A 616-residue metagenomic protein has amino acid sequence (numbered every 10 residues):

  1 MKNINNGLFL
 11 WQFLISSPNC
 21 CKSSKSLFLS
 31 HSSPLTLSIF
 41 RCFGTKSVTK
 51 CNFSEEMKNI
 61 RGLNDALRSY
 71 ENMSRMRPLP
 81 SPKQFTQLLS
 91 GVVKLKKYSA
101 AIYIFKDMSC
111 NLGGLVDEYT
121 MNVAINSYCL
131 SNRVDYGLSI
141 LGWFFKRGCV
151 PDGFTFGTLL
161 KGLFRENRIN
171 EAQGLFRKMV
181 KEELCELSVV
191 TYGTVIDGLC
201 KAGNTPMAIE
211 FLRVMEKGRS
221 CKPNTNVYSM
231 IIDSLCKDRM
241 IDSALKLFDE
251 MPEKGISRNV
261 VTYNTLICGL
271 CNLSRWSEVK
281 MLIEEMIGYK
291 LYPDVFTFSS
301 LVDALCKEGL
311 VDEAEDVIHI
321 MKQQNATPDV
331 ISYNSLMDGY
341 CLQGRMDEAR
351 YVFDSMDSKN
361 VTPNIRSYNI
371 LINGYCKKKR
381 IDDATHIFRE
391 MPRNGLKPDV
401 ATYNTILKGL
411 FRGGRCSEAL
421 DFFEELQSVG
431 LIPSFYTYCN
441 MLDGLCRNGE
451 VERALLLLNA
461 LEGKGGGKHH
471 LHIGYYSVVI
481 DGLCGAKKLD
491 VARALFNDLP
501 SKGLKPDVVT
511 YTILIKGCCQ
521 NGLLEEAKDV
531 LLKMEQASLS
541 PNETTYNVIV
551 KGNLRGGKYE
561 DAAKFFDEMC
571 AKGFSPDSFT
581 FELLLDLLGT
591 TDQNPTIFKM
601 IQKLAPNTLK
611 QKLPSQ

Functional and structural regions predicted by a protein language model:
M1-E182, L187-K217, N226, K237-K246 (+9 more regions): N-terminal targeting peptides
K46-C51, A66, S81-T86, A101 (+47 more regions): Pentatricopeptide repeat
R77, L112-G113, N132, G148 (+25 more regions): Inter-helix linker motif
G413, E425, Y436-Y438, D443 (+1 more regions): WD40 beta-propeller repeat blades
R555-Q616: C-terminal interaction modules of eukaryotic adaptor/scaffold proteins
